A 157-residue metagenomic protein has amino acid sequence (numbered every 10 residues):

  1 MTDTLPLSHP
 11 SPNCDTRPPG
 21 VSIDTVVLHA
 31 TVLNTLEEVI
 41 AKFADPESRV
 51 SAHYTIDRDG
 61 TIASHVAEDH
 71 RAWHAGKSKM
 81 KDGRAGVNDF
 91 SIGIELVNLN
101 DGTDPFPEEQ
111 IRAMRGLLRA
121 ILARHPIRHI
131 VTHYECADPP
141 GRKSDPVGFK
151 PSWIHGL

Functional and structural regions predicted by a protein language model:
M1-A85: N-terminal catalytic cores of peptidoglycan-degrading enzymes
M1-L7, P19-G20, V97-L157: Basic/polar, cationic surfaces and motifs that engage anionic cell-wall and phosphate/carboxylate ligands
L28, I92-I94, I130-T132: Hydrophobic faces of well-ordered beta-strands that scaffold small-molecule active sites in alpha/beta enzyme cores
Y54, I94, M114: Divalent metal-coordination and catalytic microenvironments
A85-E95: Short coil-to-beta-strand
